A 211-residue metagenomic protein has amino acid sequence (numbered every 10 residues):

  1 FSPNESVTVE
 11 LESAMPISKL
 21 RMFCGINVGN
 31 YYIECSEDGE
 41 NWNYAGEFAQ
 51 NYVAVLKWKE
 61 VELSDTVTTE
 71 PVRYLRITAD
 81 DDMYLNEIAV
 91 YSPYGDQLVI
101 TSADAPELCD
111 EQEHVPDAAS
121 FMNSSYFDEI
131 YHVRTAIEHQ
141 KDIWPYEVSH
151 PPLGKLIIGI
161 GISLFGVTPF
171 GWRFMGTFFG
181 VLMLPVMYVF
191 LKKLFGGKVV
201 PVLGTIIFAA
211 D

Functional and structural regions predicted by a protein language model:
F1-G46, K57-F121: Aromatic, loop-rich ligand-recognition surfaces of beta-strand-rich domains
A49-A54: Short beta-strand segments within Ig-like beta-sandwich modules, predominantly Fibronectin type-III
V72, V167-M175, G197-P201: Membrane-interface starts of transmembrane alpha-helices
I100-V115, F121-V133, P145-I157, V167-F170: Extracytoplasmic catalytic/substrate-binding loops of multi-pass membrane glycan-assembly enzymes
I158, I162, L184-K192, F208: Hydrophobic transmembrane alpha-helices
F170, F174-F195: Transmembrane-helix motifs of polytopic, lipid-linked glycan transferases
P201-A209: Short helix- or helix-capping micro-motifs that position conserved polar/aromatic residues at function-defining sites
